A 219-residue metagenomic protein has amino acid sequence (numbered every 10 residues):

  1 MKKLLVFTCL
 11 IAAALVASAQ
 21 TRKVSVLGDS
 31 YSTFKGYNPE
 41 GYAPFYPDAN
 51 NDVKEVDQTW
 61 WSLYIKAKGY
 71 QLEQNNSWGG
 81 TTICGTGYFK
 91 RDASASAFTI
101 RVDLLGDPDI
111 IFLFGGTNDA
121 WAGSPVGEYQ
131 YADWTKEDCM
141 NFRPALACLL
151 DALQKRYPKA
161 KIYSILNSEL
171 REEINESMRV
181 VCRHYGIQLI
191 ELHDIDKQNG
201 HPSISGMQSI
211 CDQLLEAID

Functional and structural regions predicted by a protein language model:
M1-L4: Positively charged n-region of N-terminal signal peptides that target proteins for export
C9-S18: Hydrophobic h-region of N-terminal signal peptides that target proteins for export in Gram-negative bacteria
A19-S25: Cleaved targeting-peptide boundary
K23, L72, K159-K161: Residues at the starts of beta-strands that form the adenosine-phosphate
S25, E40-G127: Conserved SGNH/GDSL esterase-like catalytic core that processes O-acyl groups on lipids and polysaccharides
L27-G28, I165: Short hydrophobic segments within beta-strands
Y31-S32, G206: Short active-site segment of divalent metal-dependent hydrolases/proteases that encodes the spacing between
S94-D219: Alpha-helical cap/lid subdomain in secreted, periplasmic, or secretory-pathway luminal O-acyl-processing enzymes
